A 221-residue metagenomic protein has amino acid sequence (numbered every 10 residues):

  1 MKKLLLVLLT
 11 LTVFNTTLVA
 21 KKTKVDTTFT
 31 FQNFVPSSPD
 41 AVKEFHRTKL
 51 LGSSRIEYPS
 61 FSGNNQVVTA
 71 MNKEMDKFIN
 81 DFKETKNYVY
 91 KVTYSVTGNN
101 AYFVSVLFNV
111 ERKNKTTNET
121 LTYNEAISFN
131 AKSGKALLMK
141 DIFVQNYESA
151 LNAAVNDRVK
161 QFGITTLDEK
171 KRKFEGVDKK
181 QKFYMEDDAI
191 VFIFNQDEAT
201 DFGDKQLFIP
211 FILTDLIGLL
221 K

Functional and structural regions predicted by a protein language model:
L4-V13: Sec-dependent N-terminal signal peptides
V13-V19: C-terminal segment of classical bacterial N-terminal signal peptides
A20-K221: Compositionally biased intrinsically disordered regions enriched in Thr/Gly
